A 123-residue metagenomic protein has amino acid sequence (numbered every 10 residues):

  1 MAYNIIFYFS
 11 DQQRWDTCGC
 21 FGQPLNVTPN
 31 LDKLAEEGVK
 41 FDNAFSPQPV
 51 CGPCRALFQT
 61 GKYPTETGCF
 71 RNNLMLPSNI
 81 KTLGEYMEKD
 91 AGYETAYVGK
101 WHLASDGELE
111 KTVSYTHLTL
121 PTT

Functional and structural regions predicted by a protein language model:
M1-L118: Formylglycine-dependent sulfatase
T119-T123: A short, hydrophobic C-terminal helix/tail in secreted or cell-surface proteins
